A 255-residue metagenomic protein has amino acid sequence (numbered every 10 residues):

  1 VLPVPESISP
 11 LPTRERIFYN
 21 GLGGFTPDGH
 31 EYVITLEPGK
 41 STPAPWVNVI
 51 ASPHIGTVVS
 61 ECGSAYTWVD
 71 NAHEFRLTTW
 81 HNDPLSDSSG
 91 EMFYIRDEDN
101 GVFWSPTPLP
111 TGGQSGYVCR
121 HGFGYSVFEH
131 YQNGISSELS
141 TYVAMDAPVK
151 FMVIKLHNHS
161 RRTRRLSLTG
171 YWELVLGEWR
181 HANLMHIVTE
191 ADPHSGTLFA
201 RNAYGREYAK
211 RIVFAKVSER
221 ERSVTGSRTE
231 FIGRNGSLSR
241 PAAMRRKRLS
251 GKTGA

Functional and structural regions predicted by a protein language model:
V1-A255: Anionic coordination/interaction segments
